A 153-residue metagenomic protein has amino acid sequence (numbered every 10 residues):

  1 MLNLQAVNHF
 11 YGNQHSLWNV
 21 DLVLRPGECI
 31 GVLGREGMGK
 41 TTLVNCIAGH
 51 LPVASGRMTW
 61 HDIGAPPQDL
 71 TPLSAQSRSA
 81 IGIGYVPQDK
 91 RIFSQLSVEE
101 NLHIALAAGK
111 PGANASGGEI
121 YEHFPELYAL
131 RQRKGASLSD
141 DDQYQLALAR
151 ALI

Functional and structural regions predicted by a protein language model:
L2, L17-N19: Conserved structural motif at the start of ABC-family nucleotide-binding domains
G12, P52, A75, V98-A115 (+1 more regions): ABC-type ATPase nucleotide-binding domains, specifically the catalytic core motifs of the NBD
I30-G31, Y85: Short beta-strand immediately N-terminal to the Walker A/P-loop
L33-R35: The feature captures the beta-strand-to-loop junction immediately N-terminal to the Walker
A48: Helix-to-loop junction immediately C-terminal to a conserved catalytic motif
R57-A80: ABC ATPase NBD Q-loop/coupling interface
L70-P72, I120-S139: Conserved ABC nucleotide-binding domain
A151-L152: ABC ATPase C-loop
